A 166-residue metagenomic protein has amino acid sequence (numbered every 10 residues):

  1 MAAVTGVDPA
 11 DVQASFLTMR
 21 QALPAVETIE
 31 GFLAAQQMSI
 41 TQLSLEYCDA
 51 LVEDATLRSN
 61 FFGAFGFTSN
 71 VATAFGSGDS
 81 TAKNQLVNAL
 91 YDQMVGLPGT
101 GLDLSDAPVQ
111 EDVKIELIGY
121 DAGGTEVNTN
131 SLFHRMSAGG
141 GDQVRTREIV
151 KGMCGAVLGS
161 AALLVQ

Functional and structural regions predicted by a protein language model:
M1-Q166: Composition-driven recognition of low-complexity segments enriched in small/aliphatic/hydroxylated residues
